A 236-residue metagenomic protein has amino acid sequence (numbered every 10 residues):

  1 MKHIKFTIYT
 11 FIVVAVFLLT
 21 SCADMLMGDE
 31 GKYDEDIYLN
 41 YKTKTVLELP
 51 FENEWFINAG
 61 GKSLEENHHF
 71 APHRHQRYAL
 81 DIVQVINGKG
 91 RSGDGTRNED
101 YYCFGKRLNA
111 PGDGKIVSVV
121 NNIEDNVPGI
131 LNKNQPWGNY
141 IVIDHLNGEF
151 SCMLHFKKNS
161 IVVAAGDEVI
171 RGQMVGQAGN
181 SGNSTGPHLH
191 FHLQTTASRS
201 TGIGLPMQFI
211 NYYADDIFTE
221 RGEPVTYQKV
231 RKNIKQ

Functional and structural regions predicted by a protein language model:
K2-T10: Bacterial N-terminal signal peptides that target proteins for export
L19-S21: C-terminal motif of bacterial Sec signal peptides marking the signal peptidase cleavage site
A23-M25: Bacterial signal peptide processing site
D34, N40-T45, F56-N58, Q135 (+2 more regions): Acidic, glycine-rich catalytic/binding loops that coordinate metals and/or anionic ligands
K42, E52-E54, H75-A79, C103-G105 (+4 more regions): Extracytoplasmic
G93, Y101-C103, P111-K157, V162: Zn2+-dependent peptidoglycan hydrolase active-site motif and core
R107-S118, V162-A178: Short, well-structured beta-strand-loop connectors
V120-L131, Q173-L189, S198: Flexible, gly/ser-rich surface segments that form the specificity/activation loops bordering the active-site cleft
